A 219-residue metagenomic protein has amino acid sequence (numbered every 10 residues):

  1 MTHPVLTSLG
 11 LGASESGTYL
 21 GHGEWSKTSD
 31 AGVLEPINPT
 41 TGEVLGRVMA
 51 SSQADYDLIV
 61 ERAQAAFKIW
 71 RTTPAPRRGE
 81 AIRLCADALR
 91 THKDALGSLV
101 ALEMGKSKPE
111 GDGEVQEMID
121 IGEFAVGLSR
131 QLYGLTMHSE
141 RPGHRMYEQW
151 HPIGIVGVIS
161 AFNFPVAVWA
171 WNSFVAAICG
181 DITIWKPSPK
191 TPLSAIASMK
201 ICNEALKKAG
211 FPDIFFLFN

Functional and structural regions predicted by a protein language model:
M1-R47, E80, L84, G134-S160: Terminal low-complexity tails and localization/encapsulation signals of metabolic enzymes
L6, A101, N203-L206: Residue-level preference for well-ordered alpha-helical positions
Y19-G21, E35, V44-L58, L206-F218: Histidine- and aromatic-rich ligand-binding microenvironments
S29, Y56, K93, G111 (+2 more regions): Alpha-helix N-cap/helix-start motif
E43-Y133, G143: Glycine-rich loop-to-alpha-helix module at the N-terminal edge of alpha/beta enzyme cores
G134-N219: Rossmann-like NAD(P) dinucleotide-binding subdomain of oxidoreductase/dehydrogenase enzymes
